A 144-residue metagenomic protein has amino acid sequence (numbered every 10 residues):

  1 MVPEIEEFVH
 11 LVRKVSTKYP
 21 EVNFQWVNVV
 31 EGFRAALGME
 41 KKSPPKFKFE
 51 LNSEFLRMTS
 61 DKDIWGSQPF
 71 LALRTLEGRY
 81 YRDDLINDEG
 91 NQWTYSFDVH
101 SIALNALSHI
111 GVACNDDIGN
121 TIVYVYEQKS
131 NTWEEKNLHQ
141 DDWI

Functional and structural regions predicted by a protein language model:
M1-R34: Catalytic grooves of carbohydrate-active enzymes
E21, I64-Q68, A103-H109: A broad structural signal for short, well-ordered beta-strand segments within beta-sheet-rich domains
F33-E77: Surface beta-strand/loop "capping" patches
K48-E50, F55-T59, T94-S96, G111 (+1 more regions): Ser/Thr- (and often Asn-) enriched beta-sheet segments in non-cytosolic proteins
G78-Y81, W133-E135: Tryptophan-centered short beta-strand motifs
R79-R82, N87-L104: Aromatic sugar-binding surface patches on proteins that engage polysaccharides or sugar-phosphate polymers
A103-G119, V123-V125: Short, aromatic- and glycine-rich surface loops/edge beta-strands on solvent-exposed regions
D117-I144: Short beta-strand elements
